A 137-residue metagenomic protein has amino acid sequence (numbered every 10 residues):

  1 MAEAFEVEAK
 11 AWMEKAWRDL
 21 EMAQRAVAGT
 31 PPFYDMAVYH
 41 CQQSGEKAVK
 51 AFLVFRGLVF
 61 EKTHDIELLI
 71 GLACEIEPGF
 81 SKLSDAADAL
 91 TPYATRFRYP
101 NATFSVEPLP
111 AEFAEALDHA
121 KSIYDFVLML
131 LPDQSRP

Functional and structural regions predicted by a protein language model:
M1-P137: Terminal alpha-helical segments
